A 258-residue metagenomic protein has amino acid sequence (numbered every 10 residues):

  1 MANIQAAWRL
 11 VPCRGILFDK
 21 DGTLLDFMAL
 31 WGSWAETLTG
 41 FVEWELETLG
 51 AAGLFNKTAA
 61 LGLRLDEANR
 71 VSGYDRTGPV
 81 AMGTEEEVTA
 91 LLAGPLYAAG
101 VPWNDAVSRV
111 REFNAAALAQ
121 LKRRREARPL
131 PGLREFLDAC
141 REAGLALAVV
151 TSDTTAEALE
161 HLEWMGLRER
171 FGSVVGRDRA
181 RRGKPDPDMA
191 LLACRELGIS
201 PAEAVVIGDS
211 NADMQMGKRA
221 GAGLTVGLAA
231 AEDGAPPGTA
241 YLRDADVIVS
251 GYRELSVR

Functional and structural regions predicted by a protein language model:
M1-I16, W44, L49, R134-R141 (+1 more regions): Asp-based, Mg2+/Mn2+-dependent phosphohydrolase catalytic module
L10-P131, R141-A143: N-terminal helical cap/lid subdomain that shapes the substrate entry/recognition surface in HAD-like hydrolases
T23, T151-D153: Conserved phosphate-coupling serine/threonine residues in phosphotransfer and NTP-handling enzymes
T84, R128, V150, R181-R182 (+1 more regions): Residues that cap or flank secondary-structure elements
